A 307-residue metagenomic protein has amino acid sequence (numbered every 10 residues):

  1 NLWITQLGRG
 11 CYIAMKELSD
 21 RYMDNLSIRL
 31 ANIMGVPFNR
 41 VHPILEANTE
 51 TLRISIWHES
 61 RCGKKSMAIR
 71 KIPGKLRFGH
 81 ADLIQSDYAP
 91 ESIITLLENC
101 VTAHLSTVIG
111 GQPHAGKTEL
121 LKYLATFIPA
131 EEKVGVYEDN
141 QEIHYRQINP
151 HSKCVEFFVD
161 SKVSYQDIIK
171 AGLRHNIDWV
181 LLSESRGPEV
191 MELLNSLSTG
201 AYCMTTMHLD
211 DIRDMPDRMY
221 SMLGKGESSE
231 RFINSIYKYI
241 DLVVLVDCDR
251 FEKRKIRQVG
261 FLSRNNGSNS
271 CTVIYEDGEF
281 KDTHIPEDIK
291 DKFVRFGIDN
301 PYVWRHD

Functional and structural regions predicted by a protein language model:
L2-A103: P-loop NTP-binding catalytic core
T107, Y123-S235: Switch/coupling sub-region of P-loop NTPases
I109-G111: Hydrophobic anchor at the beta1->P-loop junction of P-loop NTPases
H114: Walker A (P-loop) phosphate-binding loop of P-loop NTPases
K117: Conserved lysine of the Walker
E192-N195, S235-Q258, L262-R264: Helical/strand "switch-coupling" subdomains that flank nucleotide/phosphate-binding cores, especially in P-loop NTPases
F251-D307: NTP-binding/hydrolysis catalytic cores, primarily Walker-type P-loop NTPases
